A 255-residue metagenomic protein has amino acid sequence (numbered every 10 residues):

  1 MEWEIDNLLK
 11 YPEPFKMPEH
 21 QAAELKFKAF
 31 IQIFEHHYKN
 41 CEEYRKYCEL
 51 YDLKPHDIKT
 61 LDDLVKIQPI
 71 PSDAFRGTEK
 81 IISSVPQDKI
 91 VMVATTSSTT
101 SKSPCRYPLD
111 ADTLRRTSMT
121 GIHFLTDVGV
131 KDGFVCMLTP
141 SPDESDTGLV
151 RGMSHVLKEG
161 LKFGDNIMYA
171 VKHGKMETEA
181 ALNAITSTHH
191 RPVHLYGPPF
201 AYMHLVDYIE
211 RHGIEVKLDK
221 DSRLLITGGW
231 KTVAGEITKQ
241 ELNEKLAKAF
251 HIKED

Functional and structural regions predicted by a protein language model:
M1-N40, T147, H155-D255: Active-site glycine/GP-rich loop and adjacent strand/helix microenvironment that borders small-molecule binding pockets
H20, E24, E35, K39 (+3 more regions): Active-site diphosphate/adenylate-binding microenvironment
Y47-L53, K80-V91, R116-G121, T139-D146 (+2 more regions): Short, charge-rich amphipathic segments
D52-K54, K131, E215, I252-K253: Short coil/loop linkers at secondary-structure junctions
P69, P140, G229: Residues that form or immediately flank small-molecule/cofactor binding pockets and catalytic motifs
P71, P108-A111, V150, P198: Residue-level signal for threonine
M92, D132-M137, D165-I167, R191-V193: Generic beta-strand structural signal
S97-G148, H155-L161: Conserved adenylate-forming
